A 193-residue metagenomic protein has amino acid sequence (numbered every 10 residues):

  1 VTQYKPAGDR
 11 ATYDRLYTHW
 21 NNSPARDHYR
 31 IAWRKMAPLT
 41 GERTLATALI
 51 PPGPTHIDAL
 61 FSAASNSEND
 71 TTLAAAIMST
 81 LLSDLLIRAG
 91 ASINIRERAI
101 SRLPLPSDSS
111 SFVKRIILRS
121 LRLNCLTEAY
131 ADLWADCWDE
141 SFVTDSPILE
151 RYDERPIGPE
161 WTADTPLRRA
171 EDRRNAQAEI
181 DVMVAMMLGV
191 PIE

Functional and structural regions predicted by a protein language model:
V1-E193: S-adenosyl-L-methionine
